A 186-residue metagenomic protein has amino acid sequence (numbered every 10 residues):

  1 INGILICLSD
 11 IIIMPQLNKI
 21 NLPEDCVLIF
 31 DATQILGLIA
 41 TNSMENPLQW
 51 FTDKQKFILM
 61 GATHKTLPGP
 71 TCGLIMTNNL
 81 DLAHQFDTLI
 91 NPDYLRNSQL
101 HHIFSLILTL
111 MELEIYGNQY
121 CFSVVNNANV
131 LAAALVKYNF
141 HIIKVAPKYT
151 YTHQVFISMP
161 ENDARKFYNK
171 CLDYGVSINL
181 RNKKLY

Functional and structural regions predicted by a protein language model:
I1-Y138: Conserved PLP-enzyme active-site core in the AAT-like
L95, A133-Y186: Conserved C-terminal alpha-helix-loop-beta "cap" of PLP-dependent enzymes that closes/shapes the active-site mouth
